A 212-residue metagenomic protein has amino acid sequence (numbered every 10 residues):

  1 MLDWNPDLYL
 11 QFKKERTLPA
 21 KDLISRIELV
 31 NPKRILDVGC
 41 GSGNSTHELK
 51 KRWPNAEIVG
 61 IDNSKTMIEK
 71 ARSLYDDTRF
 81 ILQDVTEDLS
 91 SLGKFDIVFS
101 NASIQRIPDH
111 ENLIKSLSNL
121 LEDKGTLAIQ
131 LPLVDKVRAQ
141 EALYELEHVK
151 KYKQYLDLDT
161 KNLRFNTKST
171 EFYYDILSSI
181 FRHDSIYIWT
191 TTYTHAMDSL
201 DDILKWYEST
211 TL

Functional and structural regions predicted by a protein language model:
M1-P32, N44-E48, M67-K70, L74: Conserved class I S-adenosyl-L-methionine
W4, I186-L212: C-terminal helical/coil "lid" or tail adjacent to the Rossmann-like core of SAM-dependent
R34, G125-T126: Short glycine-centered segments of the SAM/dcSAM-binding site in methyltransferase folds
R34-D88: Class I SAM-dependent methyltransferase SAM/SAH-binding core
L89-V98: A short acidic, Gly/Pro-enriched loop at the edge of an enzyme's catalytic core that lines a small-molecule cofactor
I97-E111, L133: A short SAM/SAH-binding and catalytic strip from SAM-dependent methyltransferases
I107-P108, L121-D123: Helix-to-beta-strand junctions that scaffold the AdoMet/dcAdoMet cofactor pocket in Class I SAM-dependent enzymes
E111, T126-D198: Conserved catalytic/acceptor-binding region of the Class I
